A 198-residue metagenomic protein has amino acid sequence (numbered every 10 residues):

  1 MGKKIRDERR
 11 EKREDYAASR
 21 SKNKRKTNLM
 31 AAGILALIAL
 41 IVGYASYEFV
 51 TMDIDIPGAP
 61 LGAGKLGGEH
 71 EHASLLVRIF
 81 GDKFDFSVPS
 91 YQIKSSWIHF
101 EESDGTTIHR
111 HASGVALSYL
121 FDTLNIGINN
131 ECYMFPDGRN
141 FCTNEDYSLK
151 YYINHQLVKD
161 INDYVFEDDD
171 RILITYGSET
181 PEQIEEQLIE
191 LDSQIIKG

Functional and structural regions predicted by a protein language model:
G2-G198: Ubiquitin-like/PB1-type beta-grasp interaction modules and other compact soluble beta-rich domains
